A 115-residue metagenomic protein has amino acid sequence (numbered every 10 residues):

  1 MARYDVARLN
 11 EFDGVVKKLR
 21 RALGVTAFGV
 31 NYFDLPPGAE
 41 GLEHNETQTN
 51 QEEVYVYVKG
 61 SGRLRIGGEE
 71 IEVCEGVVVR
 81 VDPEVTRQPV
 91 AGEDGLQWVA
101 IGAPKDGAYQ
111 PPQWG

Functional and structural regions predicted by a protein language model:
M1-G29, P36-P37, E43, Q110-G115: A short, N-terminal "cap"/entry segment at the start of jelly-roll beta-barrel domains of the cupin/DSBH fold
G24, P83-Y109: Ligand-binding loop in jelly-roll beta-barrel domains
A27-G29, Q51, G95: A structure-centric signal for secondary-structure junctions around beta-strands
Y32-L35, T47-L64: Short, conserved beta-strand element in jelly-roll/cupin
V54, S61-R63, E70, T86 (+1 more regions): Structural motif
I66-G67, C74-E75, A91, Y109-P111: Short glycine-/acidic-enriched loop or helix-start segments at secondary-structure transitions that form or flank
G68-E84: Short acidic-glycine-tyrosine-enriched beta hairpin
